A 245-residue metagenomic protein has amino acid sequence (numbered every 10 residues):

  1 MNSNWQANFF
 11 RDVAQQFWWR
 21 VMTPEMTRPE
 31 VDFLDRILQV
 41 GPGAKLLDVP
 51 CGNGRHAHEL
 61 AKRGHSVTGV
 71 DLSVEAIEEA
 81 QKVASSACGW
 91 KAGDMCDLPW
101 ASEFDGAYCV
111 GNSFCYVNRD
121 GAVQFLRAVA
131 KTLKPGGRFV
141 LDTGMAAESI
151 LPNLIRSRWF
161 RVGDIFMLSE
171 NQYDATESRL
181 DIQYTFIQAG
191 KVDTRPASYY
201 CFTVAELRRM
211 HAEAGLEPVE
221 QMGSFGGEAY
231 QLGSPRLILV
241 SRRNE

Functional and structural regions predicted by a protein language model:
M1-A44: Conserved class I S-adenosyl-L-methionine
V49: Conserved beta-strand/loop positions that form the S-adenosyl-L-methionine
N53-D97: Class I SAM-dependent methyltransferase SAM/SAH-binding core
C96-G106: A short acidic, Gly/Pro-enriched loop at the edge of an enzyme's catalytic core that lines a small-molecule cofactor
D105-G121: A short SAM/SAH-binding and catalytic strip from SAM-dependent methyltransferases
D120, V140-M210: SAM-dependent methyltransferase
V123-P135: A short glycine-rich, Lys/Arg-flanked "PGG" loop and its adjoining helix->strand segment in the class I
V204-E245: C-terminal lobe and adjacent flexible extensions of AdoMet/dcAdoMet transferase-like proteins
